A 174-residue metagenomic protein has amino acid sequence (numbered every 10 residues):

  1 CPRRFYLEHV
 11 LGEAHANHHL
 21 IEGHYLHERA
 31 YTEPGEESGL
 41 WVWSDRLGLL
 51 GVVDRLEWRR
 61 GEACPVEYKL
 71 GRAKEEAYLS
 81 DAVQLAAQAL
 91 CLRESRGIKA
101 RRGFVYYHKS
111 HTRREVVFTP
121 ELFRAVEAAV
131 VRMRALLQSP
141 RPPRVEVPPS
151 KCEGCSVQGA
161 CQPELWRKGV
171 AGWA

Functional and structural regions predicted by a protein language model:
C1-F5, R141-A174: Cysteine-cluster motifs in flexible loop/terminal segments that predominantly coordinate metals
C1-W43: Charged, glycine-rich intrinsically disordered N-terminal tails and low-complexity linkers that flank
F5-Y6, L20, A125, R132 (+1 more regions): Exposed alpha-helical structural elements
E8-H15, R93-K99, P163-R167: Short helix-capping/linker segments at secondary-structure and domain boundaries
A14-L26, R101-K109, K168-A174: Short alpha-helical "patches" and their helix-cap loops
L26-E28, P120-L122, L136: Juxtamembrane/interface motifs at transmembrane-helix termini
P34-R132: Mg2+/Mn2+-dependent nuclease catalytic core
M133-P143: A short N-terminal helical cap/helix-turn-helix that marks the beginning of AMP-binding/adenylate-forming
